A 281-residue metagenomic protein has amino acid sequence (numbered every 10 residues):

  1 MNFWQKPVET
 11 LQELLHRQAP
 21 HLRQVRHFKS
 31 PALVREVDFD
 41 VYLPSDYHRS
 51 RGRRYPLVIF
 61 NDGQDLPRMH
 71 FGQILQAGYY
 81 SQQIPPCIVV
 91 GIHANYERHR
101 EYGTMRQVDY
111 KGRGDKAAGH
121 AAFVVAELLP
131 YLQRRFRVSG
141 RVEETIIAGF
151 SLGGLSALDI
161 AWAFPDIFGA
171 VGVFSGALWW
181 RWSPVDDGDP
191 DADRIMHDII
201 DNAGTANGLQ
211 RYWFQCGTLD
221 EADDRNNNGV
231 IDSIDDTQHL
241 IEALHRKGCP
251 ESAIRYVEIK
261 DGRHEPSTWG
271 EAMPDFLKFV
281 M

Functional and structural regions predicted by a protein language model:
N2-M281: Non-catalytic cap/lid and distal C-terminal segments of serine-dependent acyl enzymes
